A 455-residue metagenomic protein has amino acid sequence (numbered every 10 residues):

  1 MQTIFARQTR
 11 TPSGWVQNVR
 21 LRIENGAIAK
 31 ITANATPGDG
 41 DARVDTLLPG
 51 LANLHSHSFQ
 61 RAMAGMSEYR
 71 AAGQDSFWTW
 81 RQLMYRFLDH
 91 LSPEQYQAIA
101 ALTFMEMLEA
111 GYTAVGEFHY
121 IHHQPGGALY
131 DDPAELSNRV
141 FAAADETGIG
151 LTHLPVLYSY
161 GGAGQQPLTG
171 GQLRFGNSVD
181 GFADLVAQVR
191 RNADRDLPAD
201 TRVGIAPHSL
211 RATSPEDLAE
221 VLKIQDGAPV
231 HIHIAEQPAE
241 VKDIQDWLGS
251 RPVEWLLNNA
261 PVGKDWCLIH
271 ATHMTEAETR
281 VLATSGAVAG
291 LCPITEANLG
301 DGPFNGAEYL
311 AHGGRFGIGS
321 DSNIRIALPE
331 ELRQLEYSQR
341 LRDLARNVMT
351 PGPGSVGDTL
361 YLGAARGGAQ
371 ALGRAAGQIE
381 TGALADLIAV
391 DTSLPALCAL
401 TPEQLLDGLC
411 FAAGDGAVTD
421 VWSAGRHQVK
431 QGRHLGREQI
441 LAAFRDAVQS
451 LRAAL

Functional and structural regions predicted by a protein language model:
M1-Q2, Q8-P49, V189: Histidine-rich, glycine-flanked metal-binding segment
M1-V19, E24, Y337, T359-L455: Active-site microenvironment of metallo-dependent hydrolases
R7, L21, G26, V44 (+15 more regions): Divalent metal-coordination and catalytic microenvironments
P49-R61, P229-P238: Histidine-centered catalytic micro-motifs
A62-A98, Q124-P133, Y160-D180, P238-G263 (+2 more regions): Active-site gating loops and adjacent loop-to-helix segments of metal-dependent hydrolytic enzymes
G65-G150, G181-P198, R445-A453: Alpha-helical scaffold segments that flank or form the walls of functional sites
G126-A271: Metal-coordinating catalytic core of metallo-dependent amide/deamination hydrolases
N258-P261, D265, A307-L394: His/Asp/Glu-enriched, well-ordered alpha-helical/loop segment that forms or immediately abuts the divalent-metal
